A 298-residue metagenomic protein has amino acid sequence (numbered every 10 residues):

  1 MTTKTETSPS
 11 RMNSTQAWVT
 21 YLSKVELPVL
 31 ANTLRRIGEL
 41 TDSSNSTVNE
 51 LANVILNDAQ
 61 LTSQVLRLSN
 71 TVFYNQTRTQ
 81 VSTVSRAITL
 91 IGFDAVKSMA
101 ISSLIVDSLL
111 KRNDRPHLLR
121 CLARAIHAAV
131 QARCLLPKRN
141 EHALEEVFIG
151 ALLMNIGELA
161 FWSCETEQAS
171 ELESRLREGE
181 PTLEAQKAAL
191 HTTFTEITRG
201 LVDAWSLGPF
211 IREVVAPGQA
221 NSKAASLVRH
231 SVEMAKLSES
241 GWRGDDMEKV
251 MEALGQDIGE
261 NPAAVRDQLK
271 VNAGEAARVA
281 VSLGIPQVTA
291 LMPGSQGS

Functional and structural regions predicted by a protein language model:
M1-E167, P181, A185-E248: Conserved alpha-helical "signature site" that marks functionally important helical segments or helix/loop junctions
P28, S222-A225, E260, A264-D267 (+1 more regions): Alpha-helix boundary/N-cap detector
E173-L183: Short glycine/proline- and charge-enriched loop/turn segments that cap or connect secondary-structure elements
A235-S238, I258, A276: Short, flexible helical or helix-coil boundary motifs
E239-G241, G255, K270, G284: Short, flexible coil/linker elements and helix-boundary hinge sites characteristic of intrinsically disordered
D246-R266: Interfacial "cap-and-anchor" motif at the non-cytosolic start of specific transmembrane alpha-helices
V265-S298: Polyanionic, low-complexity intrinsically disordered segments
